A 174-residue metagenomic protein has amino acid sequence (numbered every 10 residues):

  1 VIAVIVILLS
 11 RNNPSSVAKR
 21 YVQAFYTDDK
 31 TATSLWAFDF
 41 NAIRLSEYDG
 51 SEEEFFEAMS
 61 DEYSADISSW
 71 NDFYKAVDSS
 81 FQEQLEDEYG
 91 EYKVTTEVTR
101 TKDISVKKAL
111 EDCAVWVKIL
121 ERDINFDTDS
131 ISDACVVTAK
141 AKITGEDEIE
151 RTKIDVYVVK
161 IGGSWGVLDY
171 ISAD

Functional and structural regions predicted by a protein language model:
V1-T27, D39-A58: Short, low-complexity N-terminal intrinsically disordered segments enriched in polar/charged residues
N13, T33, K153: Amphipathic alpha-helical recognition patches that constitute DNA-binding helices
P14-A18, V137, V167: Hydrophobic aliphatic residue packing
F25, T128, V158: Short, exposed beta-strand/loop patches in secreted or surface proteins that constitute
D29-W36: Solenoid-repeat scaffolds in large eukaryotic assemblies
S51-E148: Surface-exposed, charged secondary-structure patches
D147-D174: Short beta-strand edge/turn micro-motifs at domain boundaries
